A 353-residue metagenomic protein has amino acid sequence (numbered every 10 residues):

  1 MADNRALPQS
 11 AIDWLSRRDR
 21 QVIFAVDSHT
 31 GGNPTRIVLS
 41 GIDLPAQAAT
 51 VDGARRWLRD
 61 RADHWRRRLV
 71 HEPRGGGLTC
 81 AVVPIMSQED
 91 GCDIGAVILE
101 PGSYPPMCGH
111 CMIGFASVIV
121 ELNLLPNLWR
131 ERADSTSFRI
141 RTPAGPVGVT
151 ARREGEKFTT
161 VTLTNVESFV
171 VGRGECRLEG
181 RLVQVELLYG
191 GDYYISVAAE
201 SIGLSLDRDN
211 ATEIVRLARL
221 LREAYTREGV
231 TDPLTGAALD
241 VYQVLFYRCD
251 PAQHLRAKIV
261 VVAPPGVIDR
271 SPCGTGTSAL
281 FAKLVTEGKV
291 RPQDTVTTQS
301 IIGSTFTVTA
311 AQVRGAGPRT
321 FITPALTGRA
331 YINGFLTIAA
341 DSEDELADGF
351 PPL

Functional and structural regions predicted by a protein language model:
A2-E186, I195, A199-L353: A glycine-rich beta-to-alpha transition motif near the start of alpha/beta enzyme domains, typified by
G191: Glycine-rich ThDP/TPP pyrophosphate-binding loop and its adjacent helix/strand module within ThDP-dependent enzymes
